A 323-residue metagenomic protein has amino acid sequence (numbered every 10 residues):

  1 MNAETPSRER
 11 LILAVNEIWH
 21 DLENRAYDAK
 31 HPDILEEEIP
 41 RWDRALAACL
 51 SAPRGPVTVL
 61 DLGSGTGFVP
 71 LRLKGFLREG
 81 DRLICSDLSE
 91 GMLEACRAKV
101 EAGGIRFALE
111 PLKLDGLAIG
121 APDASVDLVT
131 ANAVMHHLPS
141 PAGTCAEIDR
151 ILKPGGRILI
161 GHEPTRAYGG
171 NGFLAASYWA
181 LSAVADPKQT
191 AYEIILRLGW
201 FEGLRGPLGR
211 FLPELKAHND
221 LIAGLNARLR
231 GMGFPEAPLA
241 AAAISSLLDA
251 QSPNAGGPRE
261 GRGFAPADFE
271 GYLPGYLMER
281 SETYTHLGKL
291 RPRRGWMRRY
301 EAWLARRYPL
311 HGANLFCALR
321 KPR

Functional and structural regions predicted by a protein language model:
N2-P53, F68-R72: Conserved class I S-adenosyl-L-methionine
L60-L62, T66-A118: Class I SAM-dependent methyltransferase SAM/SAH-binding core
E79, L152-R157: Short glycine-dipeptide loop
T130: A conserved beta-strand element that flanks and buttresses the S-adenosyl-L-methionine
A133-V134: Short catalytic micro-motifs in class I SAM-dependent methyltransferases
A142-P154: A short glycine-rich, Lys/Arg-flanked "PGG" loop and its adjoining helix->strand segment in the class I
L159-P235: Conserved class I S-adenosyl-L-methionine
L215-R323: A C-terminal cap/extension of S-adenosyl-L-methionine-dependent methyltransferases that defines the acceptor-substrate
